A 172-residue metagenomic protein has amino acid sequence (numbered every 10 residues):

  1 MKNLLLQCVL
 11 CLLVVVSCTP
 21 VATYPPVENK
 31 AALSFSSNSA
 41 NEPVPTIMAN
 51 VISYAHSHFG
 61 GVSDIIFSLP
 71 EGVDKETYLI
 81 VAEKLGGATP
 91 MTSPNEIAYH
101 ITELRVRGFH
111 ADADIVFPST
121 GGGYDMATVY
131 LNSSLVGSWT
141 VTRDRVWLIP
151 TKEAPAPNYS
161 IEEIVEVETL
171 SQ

Functional and structural regions predicted by a protein language model:
M1-L4: Positively charged n-region of N-terminal signal peptides that target proteins for export
Q7-S17: Bacterial N-terminal signal peptides
C8, P25, T128-Y130: Alpha-helical interaction segments
C18-M126, R145-Q172: Flexible low-complexity loop/turn motifs enriched in small/helix-breaking residues
A111, S138-W139: Hydrophobic residues embedded in beta-strands of well-ordered beta-sheets
T128-S138: Short beta-strand segments and strand-loop junctions that repeat across beta-rich extracellular domains
